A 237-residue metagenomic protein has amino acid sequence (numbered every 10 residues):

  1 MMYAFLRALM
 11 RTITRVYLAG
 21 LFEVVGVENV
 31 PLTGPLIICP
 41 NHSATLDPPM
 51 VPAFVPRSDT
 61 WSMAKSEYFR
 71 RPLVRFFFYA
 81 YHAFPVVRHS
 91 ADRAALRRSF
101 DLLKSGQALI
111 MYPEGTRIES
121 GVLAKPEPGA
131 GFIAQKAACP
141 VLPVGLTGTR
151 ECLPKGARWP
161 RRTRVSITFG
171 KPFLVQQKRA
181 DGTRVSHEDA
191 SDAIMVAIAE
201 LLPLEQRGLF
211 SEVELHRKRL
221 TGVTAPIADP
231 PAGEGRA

Functional and structural regions predicted by a protein language model:
M2-F5, L9, A94-A237: Non-catalytic C-terminal accessory region of glycerolipid acyltransferases and related lyso-lipid remodeling enzymes
L6, P31-S90, R98: Catalytic core of membrane glycerolipid acyltransferases/transacylases, capturing the structured, soluble-facing
M10-I13, A80-V86, P113-R117: Short, basic, glycine/proline-bearing loop/turn elements
T12-P35: A short, well-structured juxtamembrane/interface segment
Y17-A19, R57, R75, K136 (+1 more regions): Short, well-ordered coil/turn elements that cap or connect secondary structure elements
G20, H89-R93: A conditional alpha-helix N-cap/helix-loop micro-motif detector
G26, N41, A64-K65, H82 (+2 more regions): A secondary-structure boundary/capping signal
